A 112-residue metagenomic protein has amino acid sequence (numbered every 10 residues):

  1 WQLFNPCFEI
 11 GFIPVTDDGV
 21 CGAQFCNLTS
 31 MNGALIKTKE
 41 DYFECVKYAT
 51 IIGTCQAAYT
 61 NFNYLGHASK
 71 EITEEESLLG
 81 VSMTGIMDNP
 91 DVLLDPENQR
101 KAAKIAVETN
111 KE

Functional and structural regions predicted by a protein language model:
W1-L93: Function-dense linear segments that define catalytic or interfacial modules in macromolecule-processing proteins
L94-E112: Gly/Pro-rich turn-and-neighbor structural signature
